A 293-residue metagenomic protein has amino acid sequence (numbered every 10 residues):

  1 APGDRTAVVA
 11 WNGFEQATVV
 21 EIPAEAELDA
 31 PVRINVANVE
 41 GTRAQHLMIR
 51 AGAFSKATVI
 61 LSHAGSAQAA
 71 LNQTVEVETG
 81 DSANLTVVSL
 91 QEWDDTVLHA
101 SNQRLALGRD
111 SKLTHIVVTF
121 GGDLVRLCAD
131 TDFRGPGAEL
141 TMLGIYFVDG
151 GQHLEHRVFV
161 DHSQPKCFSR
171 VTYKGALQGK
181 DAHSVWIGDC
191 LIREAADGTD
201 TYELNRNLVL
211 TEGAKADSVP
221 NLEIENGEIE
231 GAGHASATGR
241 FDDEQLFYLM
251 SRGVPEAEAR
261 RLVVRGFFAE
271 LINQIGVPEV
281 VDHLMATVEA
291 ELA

Functional and structural regions predicted by a protein language model:
P2-V254, F268, I272-A293: Conserved beta-strand/loop scaffold segments within soluble protein domains that form the structured core and edges
